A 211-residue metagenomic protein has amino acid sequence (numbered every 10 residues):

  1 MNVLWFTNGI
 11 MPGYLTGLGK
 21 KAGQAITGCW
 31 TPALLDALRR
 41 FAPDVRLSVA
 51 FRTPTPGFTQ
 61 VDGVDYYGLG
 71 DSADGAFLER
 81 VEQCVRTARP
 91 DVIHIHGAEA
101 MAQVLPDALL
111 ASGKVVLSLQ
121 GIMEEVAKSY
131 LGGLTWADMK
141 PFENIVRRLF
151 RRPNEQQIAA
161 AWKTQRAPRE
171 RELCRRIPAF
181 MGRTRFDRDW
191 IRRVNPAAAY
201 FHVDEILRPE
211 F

Functional and structural regions predicted by a protein language model:
M1-P56, V64-D65: N-terminal subdomain of nucleotide-sugar transferases
V3-T7, V92, L110-R152, M181 (+1 more regions): Active-site proximal beta-strand in glycosyltransferases
P43, V49-A88, V92: A conserved catalytic-core segment of Leloir-type glycosyltransferases
R80, V104-L109, W190, V194: A short acidic, amphipathic alpha-helical/loop segment
C84-A100, P106, V116: Short N-terminal targeting/anchoring amphipathic segment
E99-A100, M123, F186-R188, L207: Alpha-helix capping/helix-boundary segments
M123, M139-F180, R188-R193: Membrane-proximal helix-turn-helix segments that form the acceptor-binding/catalytic region of lipid-linked
V203-F211: Short beta-strand->alpha-helix junction loop in the catalytic core of nucleotide-activated group-transfer enzymes
